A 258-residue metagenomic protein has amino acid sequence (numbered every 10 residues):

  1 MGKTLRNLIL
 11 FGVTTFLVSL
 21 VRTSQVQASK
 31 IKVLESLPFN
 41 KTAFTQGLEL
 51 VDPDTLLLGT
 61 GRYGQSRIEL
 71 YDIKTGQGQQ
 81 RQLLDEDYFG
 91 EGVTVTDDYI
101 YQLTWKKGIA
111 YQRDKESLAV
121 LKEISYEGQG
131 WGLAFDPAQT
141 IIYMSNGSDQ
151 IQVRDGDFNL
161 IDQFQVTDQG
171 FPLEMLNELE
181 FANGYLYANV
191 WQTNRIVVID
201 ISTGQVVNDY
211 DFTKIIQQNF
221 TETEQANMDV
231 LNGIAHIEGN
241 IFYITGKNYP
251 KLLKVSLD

Functional and structural regions predicted by a protein language model:
V26-K41, G76: A short helix->beta-strand "capping" segment at the edge of beta-propeller domains
E35-R67, D87-G92, G246: Beta-strand-rich domains and repeat architectures in extracellular enzymes and scaffolds, especially beta-propellers
S36-K41, Q82-E86, E123-E127, Q165-F171 (+2 more regions): Surface loop/turn motifs at the tips and blade-to-blade linkers of beta-strand repeat domains
T45, L176, E224-A235: Signature of short aromatic-glycine-proline-rich micro-motifs recurring in repeat-based ectodomains
P53-D54, D97-D98, A138-T140, N183-G184 (+1 more regions): Short coil/turn segments that connect the beta-strands within blades of beta-propeller domains
L56-Y63, I100-K107, I142-S148, A188-Q192 (+1 more regions): Conserved beta-strand positions in repeat-built beta-propeller and related beta-rich domains
D72-G76, D114-S117, D155-N159, I201-G204 (+1 more regions): Short loop/turn segments that connect beta-strands within beta-propeller blades
